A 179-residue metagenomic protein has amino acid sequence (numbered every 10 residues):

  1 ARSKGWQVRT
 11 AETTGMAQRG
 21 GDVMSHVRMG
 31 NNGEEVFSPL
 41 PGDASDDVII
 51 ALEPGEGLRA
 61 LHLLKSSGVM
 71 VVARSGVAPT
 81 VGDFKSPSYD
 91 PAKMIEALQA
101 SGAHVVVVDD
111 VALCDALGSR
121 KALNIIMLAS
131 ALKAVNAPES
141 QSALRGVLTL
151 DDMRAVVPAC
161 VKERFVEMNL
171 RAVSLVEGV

Functional and structural regions predicted by a protein language model:
A1-V179: Active-site cofactor/cluster-binding pocket
